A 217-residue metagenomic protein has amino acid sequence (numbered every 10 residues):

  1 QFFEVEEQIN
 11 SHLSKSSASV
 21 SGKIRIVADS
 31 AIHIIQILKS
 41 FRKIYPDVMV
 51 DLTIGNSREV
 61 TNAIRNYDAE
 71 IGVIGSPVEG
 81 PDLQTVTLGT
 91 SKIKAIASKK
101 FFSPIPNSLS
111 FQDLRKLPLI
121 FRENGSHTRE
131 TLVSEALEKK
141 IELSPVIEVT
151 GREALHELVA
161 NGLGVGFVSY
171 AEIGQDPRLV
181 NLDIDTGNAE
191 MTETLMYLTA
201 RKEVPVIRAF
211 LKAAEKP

Functional and structural regions predicted by a protein language model:
Q1-A18: Alpha-helical "hinge/linker" immediately C-terminal to small N-terminal DNA-binding modules
A18, L83-L119: Flexible hinge/capping segments at coil-to-helix
G22-G80, V149: Central regulatory/effector-binding core of bacterial HTH transcription factors
I37-P46, Q112, R129-E142: Ligand-binding cleft/hinge of the Venus flytrap
E59-V60, R65, G75, H127-L182: Hydrophobic hinge/microswitch elements
Q84-K94, Y170, P177-T192: Short beta-strand->loop
S103-P104, L109, P118-K139, E203-I207 (+1 more regions): Secondary-structure junction motif
N181-P217: A late-sequence structural motif
